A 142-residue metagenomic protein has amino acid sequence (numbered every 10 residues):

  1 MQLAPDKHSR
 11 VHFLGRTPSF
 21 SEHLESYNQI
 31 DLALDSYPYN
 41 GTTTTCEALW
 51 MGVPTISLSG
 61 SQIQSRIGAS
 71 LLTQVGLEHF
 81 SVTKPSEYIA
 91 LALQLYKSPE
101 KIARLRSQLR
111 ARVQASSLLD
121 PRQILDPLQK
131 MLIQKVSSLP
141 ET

Functional and structural regions predicted by a protein language model:
M1-C46: Donor nucleotide-activated moiety binding/catalytic core segment of transferases that use nucleotide-activated donors
L3, H8-S21, A90-T142: C-terminal amphipathic helix plus adjacent low-complexity, charged tail appended to glycosyltransferase catalytic
H8, S36-L118: Catalytic binding pocket for nucleotide-activated donors in carbohydrate/polymer assembly enzymes
S26, I30, Q64, I124: Hydrophobic (often cysteine-bearing) scaffold residues that line and stabilize catalytic clefts of nucleotide/cofactor
Q29, M51-V53, K135: N-terminal targeting/docking segments
